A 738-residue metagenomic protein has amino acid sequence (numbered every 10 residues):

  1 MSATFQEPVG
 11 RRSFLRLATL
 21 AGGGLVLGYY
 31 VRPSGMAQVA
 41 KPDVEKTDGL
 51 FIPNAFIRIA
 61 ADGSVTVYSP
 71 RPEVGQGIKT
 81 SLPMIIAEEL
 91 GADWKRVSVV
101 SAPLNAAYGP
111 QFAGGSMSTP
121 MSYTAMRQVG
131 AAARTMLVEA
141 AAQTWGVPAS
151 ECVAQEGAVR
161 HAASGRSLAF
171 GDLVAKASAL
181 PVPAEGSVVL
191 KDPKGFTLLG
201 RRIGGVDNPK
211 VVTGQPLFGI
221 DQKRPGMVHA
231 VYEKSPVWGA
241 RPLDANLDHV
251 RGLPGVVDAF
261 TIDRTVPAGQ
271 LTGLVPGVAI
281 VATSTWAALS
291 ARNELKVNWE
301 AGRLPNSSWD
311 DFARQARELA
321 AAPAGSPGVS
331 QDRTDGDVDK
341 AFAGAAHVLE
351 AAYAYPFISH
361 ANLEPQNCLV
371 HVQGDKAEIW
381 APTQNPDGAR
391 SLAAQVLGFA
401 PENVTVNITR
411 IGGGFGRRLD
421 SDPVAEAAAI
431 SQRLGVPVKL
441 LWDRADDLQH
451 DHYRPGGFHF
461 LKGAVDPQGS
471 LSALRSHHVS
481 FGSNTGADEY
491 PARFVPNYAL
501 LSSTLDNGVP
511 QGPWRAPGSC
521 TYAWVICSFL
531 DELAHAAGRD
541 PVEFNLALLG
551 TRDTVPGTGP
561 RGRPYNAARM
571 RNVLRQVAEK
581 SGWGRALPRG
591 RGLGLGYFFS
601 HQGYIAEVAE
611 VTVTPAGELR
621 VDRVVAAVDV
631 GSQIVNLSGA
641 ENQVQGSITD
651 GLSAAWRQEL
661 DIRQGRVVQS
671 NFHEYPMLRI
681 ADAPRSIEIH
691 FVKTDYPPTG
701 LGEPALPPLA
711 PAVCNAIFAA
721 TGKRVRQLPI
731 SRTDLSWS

Functional and structural regions predicted by a protein language model:
S2-V628, Q664, N671, I680 (+4 more regions): Structural alpha/beta core scaffold segments of enzyme domains
G10, F14, A640, L701-P704: Hydrophobic, aromatic-rich alpha-helical transmembrane segments and their membrane-interface anchor motifs
P517, H690-A705: Amphipathic, heptad-repeat alpha-helical segments used for oligomerization and assembly
G631-V635: Cytochrome P450 core scaffold surrounding the K-helix E-X-X-R motif and the conserved "meander" helix-loop region
S638-E674: Active-site "cap" helix and flanking loop/linker of ATP-utilizing ligase/carboxylase catalytic domains
I648, S653, P704-V713: Conserved phosphate/anionic-ligand binding catalytic regions in large, soluble enzymes, centered on
M677: Phosphate-backbone binding interfaces of nucleic-acid-interacting proteins
